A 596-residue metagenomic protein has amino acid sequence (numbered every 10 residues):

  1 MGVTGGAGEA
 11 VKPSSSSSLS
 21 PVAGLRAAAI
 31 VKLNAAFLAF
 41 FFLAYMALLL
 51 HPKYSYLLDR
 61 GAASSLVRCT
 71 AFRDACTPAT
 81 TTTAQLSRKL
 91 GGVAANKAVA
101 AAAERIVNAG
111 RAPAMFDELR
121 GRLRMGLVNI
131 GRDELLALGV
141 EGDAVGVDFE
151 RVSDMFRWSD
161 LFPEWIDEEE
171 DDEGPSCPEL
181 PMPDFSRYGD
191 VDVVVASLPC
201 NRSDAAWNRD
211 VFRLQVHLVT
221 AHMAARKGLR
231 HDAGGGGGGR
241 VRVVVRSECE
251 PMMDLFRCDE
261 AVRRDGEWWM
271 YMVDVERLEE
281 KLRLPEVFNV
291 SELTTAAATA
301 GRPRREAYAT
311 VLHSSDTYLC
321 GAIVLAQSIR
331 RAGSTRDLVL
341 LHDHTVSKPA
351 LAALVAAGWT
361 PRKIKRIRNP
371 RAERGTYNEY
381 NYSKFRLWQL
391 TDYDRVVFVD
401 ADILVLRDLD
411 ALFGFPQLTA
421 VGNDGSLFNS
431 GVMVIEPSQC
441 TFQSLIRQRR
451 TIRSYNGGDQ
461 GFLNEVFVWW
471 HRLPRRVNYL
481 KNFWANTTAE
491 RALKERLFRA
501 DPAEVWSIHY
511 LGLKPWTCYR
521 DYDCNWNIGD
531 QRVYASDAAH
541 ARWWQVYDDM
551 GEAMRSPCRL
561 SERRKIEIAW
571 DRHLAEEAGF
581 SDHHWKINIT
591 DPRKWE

Functional and structural regions predicted by a protein language model:
G2-V324, T441, R449-E596: A glycosyltransferase accessory/donor-loop signature
I130-D133, E248-E250, H344-S347, R366-I367 (+1 more regions): Short, polar loop motifs at secondary-structure junctions
V147, R246, L341-D343, R362-R366 (+2 more regions): Conserved beta-strand termini and adjacent loop/short-helix elements that scaffold enzyme active sites in alpha/beta
L180-M182, W207-R209, S315-D316, V324-Q327 (+6 more regions): Eukaryotic intrinsically disordered and solvent-exposed regulatory patches
R226, R230, S334, D343 (+6 more regions): Short amphipathic alpha-helices and their capping/turn residues within compact interaction modules
V243, D337-V339: Hydrophobic/aromatic residues located in beta-strands of well-ordered beta-sheets within soluble catalytic
A298-A300, K348, A356-A372, T376-Q439: GT-A fold catalytic core of metal-dependent nucleotide-sugar glycosyltransferases, centered on the diacidic
S328-R336: Short, acidic, metal-binding catalytic loop of nucleotide-sugar glycosyltransferases
